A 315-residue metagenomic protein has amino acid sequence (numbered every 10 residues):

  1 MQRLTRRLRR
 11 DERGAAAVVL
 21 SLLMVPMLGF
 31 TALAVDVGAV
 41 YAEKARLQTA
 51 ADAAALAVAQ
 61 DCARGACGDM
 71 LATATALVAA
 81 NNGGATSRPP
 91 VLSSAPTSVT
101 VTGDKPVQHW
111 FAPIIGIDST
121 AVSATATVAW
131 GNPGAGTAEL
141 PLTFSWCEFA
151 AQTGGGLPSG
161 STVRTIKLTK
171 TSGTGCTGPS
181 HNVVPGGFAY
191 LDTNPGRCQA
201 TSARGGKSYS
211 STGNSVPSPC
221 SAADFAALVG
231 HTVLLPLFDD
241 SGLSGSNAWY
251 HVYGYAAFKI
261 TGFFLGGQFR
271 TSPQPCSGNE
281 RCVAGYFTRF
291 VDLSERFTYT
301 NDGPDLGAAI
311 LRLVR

Functional and structural regions predicted by a protein language model:
M1-A74, G154-S159: Alpha-helical assembly-interface signal, strongest on the long, hydrophobic N-terminal helix that forms
Q2, Y41, A45, A53-W110 (+3 more regions): Short amphipathic secondary-structure patches
R7, A17, L22-F30, D36 (+5 more regions): Generic structural signal for short, flexible, solvent-exposed coil/loop and linker residues
G14, D36, V78, V101 (+2 more regions): Residue-level signature of catalytic and energy-coupling elements of molecular machines, predominantly ATP/GTP-dependent
D69-L71, R88-T100, A112, I117-R315: N-linked glycosylation sequons
